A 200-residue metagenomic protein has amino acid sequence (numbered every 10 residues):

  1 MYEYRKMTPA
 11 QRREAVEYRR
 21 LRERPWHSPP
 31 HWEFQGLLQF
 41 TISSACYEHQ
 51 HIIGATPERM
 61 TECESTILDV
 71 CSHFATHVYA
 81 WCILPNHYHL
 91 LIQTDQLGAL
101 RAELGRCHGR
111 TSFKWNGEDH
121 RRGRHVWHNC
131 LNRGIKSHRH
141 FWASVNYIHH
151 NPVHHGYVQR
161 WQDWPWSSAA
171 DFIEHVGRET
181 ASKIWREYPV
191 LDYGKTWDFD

Functional and structural regions predicted by a protein language model:
M1-D200: Short catalytic/metal-binding and nucleic-acid-binding patches
